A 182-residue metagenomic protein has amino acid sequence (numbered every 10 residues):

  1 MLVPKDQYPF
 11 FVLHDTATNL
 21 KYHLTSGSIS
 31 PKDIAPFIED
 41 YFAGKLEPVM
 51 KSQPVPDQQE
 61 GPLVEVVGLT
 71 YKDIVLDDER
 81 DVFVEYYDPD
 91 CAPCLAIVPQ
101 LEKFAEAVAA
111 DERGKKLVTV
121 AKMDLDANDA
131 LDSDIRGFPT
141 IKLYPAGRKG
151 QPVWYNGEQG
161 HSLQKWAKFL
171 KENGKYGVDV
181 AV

Functional and structural regions predicted by a protein language model:
M1-V182: Proteins that catalyze or organize thiol-disulfide redox chemistry and the adjacent proteostasis machinery handling
